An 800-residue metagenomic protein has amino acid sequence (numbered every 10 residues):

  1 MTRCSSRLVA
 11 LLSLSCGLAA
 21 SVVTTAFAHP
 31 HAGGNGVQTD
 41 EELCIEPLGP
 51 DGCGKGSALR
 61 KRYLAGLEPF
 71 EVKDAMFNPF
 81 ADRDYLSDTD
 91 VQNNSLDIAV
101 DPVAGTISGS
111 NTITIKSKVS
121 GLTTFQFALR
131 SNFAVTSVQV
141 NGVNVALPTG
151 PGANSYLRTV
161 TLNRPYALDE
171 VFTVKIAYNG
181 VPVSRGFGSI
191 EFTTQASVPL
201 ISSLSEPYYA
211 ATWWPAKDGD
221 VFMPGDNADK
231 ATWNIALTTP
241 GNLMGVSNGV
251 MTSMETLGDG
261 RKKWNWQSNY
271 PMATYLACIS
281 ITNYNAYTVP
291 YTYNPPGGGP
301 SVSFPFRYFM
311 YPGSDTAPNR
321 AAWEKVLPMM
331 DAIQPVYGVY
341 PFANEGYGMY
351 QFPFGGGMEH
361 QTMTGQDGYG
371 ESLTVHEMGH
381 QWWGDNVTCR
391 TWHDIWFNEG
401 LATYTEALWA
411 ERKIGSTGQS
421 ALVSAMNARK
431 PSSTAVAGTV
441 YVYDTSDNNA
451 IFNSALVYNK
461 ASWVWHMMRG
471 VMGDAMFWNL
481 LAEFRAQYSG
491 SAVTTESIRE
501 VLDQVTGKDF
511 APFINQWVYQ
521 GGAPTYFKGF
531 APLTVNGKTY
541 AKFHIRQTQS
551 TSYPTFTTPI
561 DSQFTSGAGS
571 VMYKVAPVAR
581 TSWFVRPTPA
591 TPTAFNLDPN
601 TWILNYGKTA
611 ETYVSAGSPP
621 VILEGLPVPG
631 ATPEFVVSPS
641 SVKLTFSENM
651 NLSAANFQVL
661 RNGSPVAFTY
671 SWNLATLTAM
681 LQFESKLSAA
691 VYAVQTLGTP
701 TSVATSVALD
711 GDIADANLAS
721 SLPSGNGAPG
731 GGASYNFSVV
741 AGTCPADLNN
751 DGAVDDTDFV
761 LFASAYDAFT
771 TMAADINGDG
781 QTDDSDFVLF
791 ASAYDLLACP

Functional and structural regions predicted by a protein language model:
G36-F80, Y85, A177-Y284: Extended, low-hydrophobicity, Ser/Thr/Pro/Gly-biased non-transmembrane segments
G109, E206, D220-V375, Y404: Hydrophobic helix-coil surface modules that form long, contiguous segments used for peptide/substrate interaction
V119, A332, S454-F543: Amphipathic alpha-helical substructures
T124, T136, S638-W672: Short, surface-exposed alpha-helix to beta-strand junction/turn motifs within ectodomains of secreted and cell-envelope
I176, S189, I603-V636, N651 (+2 more regions): Acidic, Ser/Thr/Gly/Pro-rich low-complexity segments and short DxT(G/T)-type signature motifs
T364-S424, L481: Zinc-dependent metallopeptidase catalytic helix centered on the HExxH motif and its immediate flanking segment
E399-M467, V471-M472, Y488-S489: Acidic/His/Gly-enriched intrinsically disordered linker/tail segments that often contain short helix/coil "MoRF-like"
V694-T696, L748-T770, D779-C799: Alpha-helical segments with a strong preference for the paired helices of cellulosomal dockerin domains
